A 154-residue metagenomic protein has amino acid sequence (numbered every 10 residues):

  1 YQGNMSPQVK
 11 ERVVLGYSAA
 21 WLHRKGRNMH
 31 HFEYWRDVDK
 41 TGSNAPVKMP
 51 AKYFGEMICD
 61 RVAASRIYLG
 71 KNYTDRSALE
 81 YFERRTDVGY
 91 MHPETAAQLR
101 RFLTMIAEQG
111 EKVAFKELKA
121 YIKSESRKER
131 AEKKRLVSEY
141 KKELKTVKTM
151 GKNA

Functional and structural regions predicted by a protein language model:
Y1-P93: Divalent metal-dependent catalytic cores for phosphoryl transfer on phosphate-bearing substrates
D87-A154: Charged phosphate-binding loop/patch that engages nucleotide di/tri-phosphates or the phosphate backbone of nucleic
